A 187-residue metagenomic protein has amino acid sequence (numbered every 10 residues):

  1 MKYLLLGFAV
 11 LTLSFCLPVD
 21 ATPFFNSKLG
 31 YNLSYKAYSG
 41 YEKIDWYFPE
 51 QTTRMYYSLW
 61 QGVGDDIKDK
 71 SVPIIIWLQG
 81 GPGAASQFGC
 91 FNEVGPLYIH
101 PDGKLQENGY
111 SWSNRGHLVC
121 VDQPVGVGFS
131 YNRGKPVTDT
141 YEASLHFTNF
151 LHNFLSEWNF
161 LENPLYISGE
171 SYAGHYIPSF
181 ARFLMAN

Functional and structural regions predicted by a protein language model:
K2-I74: Catalytic-loop region of hydrolases
L17-D20, F24-N32, V119, N149-F154 (+2 more regions): Non-catalytic N-terminal regions of enzymes
T53-R54, S58-L145, H152, F183-A186: N-terminal cap/lid subdomain of alpha/beta-hydrolase-fold enzymes
G83-A85, G169-R182: Glycine-rich nucleophile elbow surrounding the catalytic serine of serine-hydrolase chemistry
E157-W158, N187: Secondary-structure transition/capping motifs at alpha-helix termini and the adjoining loop/turn into the next element
N159-Y172: Alpha/beta-hydrolase fold nucleophile elbow
